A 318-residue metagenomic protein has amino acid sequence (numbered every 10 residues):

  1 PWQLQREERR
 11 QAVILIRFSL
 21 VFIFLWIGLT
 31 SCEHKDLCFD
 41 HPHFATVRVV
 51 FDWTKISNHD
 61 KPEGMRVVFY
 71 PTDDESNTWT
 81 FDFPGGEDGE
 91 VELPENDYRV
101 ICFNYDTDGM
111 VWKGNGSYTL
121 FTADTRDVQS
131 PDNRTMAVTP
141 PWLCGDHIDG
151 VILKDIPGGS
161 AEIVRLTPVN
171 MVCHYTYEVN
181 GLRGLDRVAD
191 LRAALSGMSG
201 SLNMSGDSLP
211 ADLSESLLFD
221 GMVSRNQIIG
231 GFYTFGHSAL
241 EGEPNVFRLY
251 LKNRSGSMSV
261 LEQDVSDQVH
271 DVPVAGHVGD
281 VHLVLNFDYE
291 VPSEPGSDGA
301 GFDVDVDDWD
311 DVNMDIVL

Functional and structural regions predicted by a protein language model:
P1-T30: Sec-dependent bacterial lipoprotein signal peptides
L20, F24-K55, D308-D315: Bacterial Sec-dependent N-terminal signal peptides
P42-R48, M65, N96-Y98, C173: Short structural boundary motif marking the start of a folded domain
V50-P62, E178-D186: Structural motif
R66-G114, A189-D271: Tryptophan-paired
N77-N170: Short, low-hydrophobicity acidic/polar segments
P141-N226: A sequence/structural signal for flexible, mid-protein segments enriched in small/helix-disrupting residues
G242-L318: Hydrophilic extracytoplasmic domains
